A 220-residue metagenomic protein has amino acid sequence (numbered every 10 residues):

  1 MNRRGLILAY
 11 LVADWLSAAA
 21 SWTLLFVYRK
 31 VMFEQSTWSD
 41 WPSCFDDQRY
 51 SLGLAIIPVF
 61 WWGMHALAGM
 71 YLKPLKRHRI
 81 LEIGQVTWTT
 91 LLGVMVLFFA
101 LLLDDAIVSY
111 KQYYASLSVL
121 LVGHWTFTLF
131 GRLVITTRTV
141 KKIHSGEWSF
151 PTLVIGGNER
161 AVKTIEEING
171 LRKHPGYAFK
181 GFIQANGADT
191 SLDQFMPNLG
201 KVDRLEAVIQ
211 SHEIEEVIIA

Functional and structural regions predicted by a protein language model:
M1-W148, E215: Signature of alpha-helical transmembrane segments in polytopic membrane proteins
C44, I135-A220: A solvent-exposed beta-alpha-beta segment
